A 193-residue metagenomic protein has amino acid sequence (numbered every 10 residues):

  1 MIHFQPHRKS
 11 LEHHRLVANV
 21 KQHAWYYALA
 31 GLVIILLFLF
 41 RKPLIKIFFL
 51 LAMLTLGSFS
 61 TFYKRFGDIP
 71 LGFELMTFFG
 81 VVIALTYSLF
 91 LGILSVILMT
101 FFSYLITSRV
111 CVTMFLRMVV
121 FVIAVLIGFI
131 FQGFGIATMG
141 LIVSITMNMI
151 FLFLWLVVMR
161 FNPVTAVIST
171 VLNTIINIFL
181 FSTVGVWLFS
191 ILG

Functional and structural regions predicted by a protein language model:
I2-G31, L50, R65, C111-G193: Membrane-embedded alpha-helical hairpins and interfacial helices in multi-pass inner-membrane proteins
A30-G31, F38, L98: Short, flexible segments with low predicted structural confidence
V33-L37, T55, I145: C-terminal low-complexity, charged extensions that often adopt amphipathic alpha-helices
L36-I47, F62-G67: Short, hydrophobic transmembrane alpha-helix segments
K42-A52, A84-L94, A137-T146: Structural signature of hydrophobic alpha-helical transmembrane segments
M53-F129: Alpha-helical membrane segments and adjacent membrane-interface helices in multi-pass membrane proteins
